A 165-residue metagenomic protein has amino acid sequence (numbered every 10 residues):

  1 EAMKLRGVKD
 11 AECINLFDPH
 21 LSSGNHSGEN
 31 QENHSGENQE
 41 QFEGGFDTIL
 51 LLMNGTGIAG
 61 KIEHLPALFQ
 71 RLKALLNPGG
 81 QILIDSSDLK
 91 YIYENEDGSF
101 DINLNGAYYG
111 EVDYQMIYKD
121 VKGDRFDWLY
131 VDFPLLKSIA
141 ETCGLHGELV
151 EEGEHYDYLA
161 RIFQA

Functional and structural regions predicted by a protein language model:
E1-R6: Short alpha-helix adjacent to the SAM-binding motif of class I
G7-L21: Conserved SAM-binding strand-loop segment of SAM-dependent methyltransferases
F17-N25, Q39-I49: A short acidic, Gly/Pro-enriched loop at the edge of an enzyme's catalytic core that lines a small-molecule cofactor
H26-N38: Long, intrinsically disordered low-complexity tandem-repeat segments
G44-P66: A short SAM/SAH-binding and catalytic strip from SAM-dependent methyltransferases
E63-P78: A short glycine-rich, Lys/Arg-flanked "PGG" loop and its adjoining helix->strand segment in the class I
P78-L135: SAM-dependent methyltransferase
I139-A165: Core SAM-dependent methyltransferase catalytic element
